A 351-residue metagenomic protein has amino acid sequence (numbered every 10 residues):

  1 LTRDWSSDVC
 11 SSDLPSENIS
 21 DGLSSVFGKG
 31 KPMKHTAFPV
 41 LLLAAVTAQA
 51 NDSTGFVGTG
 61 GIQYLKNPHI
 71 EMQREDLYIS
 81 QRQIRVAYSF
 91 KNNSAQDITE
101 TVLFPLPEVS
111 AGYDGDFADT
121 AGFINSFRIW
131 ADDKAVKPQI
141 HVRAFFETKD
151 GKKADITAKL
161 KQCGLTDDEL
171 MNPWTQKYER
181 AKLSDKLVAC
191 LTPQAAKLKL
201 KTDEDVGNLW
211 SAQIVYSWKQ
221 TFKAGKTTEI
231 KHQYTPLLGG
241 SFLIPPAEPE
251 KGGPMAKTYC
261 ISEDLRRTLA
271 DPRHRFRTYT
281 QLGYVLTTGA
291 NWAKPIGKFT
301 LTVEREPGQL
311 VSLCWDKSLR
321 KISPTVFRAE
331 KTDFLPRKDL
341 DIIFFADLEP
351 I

Functional and structural regions predicted by a protein language model:
L1-D13: Single conserved hydrophobic/aromatic residue that forms the stacking wall/gate of nucleotide- or nucleobase-binding
C10-D13, E17-P32: Short, Lys/Arg-enriched N-terminal segments with co-localized hydrophobic residues within the first ~10-30 amino acids
S25, V40-L42: Residue-level detector of alpha-helix boundary/anchor positions
K34-V40: Sec-dependent signal peptide recognition, specifically the positively charged N-region followed immediately by
A45-T47: N-terminal signal peptide c-region/cleavage motif recognized by signal peptidases
Q49-I351: Lumenal/extracellular ectodomains and adaptor appendage modules of the eukaryotic vesicle/secretory system
